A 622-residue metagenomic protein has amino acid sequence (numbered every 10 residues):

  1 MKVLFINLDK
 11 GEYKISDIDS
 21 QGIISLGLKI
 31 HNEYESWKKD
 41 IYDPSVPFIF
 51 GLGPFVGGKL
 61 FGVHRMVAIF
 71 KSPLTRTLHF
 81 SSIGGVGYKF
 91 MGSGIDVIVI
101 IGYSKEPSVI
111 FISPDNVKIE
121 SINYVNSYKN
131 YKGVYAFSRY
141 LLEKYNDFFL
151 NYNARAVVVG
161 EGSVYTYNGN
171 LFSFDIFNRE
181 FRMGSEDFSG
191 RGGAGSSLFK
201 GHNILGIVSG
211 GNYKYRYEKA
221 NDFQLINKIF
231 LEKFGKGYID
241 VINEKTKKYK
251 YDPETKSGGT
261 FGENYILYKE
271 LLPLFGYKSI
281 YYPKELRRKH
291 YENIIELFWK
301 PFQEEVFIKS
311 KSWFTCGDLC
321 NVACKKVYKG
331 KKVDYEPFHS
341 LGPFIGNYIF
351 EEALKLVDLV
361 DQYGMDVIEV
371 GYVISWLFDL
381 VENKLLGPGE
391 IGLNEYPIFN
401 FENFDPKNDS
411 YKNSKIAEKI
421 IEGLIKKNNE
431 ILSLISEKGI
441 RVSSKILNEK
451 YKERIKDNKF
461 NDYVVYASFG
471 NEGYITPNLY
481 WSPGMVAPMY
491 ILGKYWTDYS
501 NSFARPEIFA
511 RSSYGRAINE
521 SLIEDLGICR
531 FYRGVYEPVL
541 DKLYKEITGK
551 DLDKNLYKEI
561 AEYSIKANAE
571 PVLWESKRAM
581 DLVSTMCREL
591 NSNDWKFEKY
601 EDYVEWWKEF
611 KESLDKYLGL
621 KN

Functional and structural regions predicted by a protein language model:
M1, P44-P47, G94-D96, K105-P107 (+5 more regions): Short coil/turn connectors at secondary-structure junctions
M1-S36, M91-G92: N-terminal basic/disordered segments at the start of proteins
I6-L8, Y13, I23-I24, V63 (+3 more regions): Extended C-terminal regions of large enzymes
G22-T77, I101, L341, D358-D361 (+2 more regions): Conserved short S/T/G-enriched processing/targeting/catalytic segments and their helical context
D40-L74, Y88, G102, E106-F174: Acidic/Gly/His-enriched mid-domain segments of enzyme catalytic cores or analogous surface patches that mediate
R76-I98, R182, E186, S196 (+2 more regions): Alpha-helical support elements that line or immediately flank enzyme active sites and cofactor-binding pockets
I83-V117, G195, K200-Y215, I368 (+1 more regions): Glycine-rich phosphate/pyrophosphate-binding loops and their adjacent beta-strand/loop elements at enzyme active sites
